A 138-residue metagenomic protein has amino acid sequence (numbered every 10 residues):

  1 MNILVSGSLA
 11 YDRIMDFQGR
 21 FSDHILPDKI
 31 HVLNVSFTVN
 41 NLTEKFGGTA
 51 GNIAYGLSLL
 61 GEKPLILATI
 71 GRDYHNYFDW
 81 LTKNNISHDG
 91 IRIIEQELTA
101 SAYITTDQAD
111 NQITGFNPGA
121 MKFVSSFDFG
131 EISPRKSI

Functional and structural regions predicted by a protein language model:
M1-L65, N76, F123: Glycine-rich phosphate/adenosyl-contacting loop at the front of the ribokinase-like
S8, A68-R72, T106-Q108, N117: Cofactor-binding loop segments of dinucleotide-utilizing enzymes, especially the Rossmann-like FAD- and NAD(P)+-binding
R13-I14, D73-N76, T99-S101, I113: Short active-site-adjacent helix-start/loop capping segments
S22-D23, T82-N85, D107-A109: Short, hinge-like loop/turn segments at secondary-structure boundaries
K63-G90: A glycine-rich beta-to-alpha transition motif near the start of alpha/beta enzyme domains, typified by
G90-Q96, A102-I138: Conserved phosphate-binding/catalytic loop of the ribokinase/pfkB sugar-kinase fold
